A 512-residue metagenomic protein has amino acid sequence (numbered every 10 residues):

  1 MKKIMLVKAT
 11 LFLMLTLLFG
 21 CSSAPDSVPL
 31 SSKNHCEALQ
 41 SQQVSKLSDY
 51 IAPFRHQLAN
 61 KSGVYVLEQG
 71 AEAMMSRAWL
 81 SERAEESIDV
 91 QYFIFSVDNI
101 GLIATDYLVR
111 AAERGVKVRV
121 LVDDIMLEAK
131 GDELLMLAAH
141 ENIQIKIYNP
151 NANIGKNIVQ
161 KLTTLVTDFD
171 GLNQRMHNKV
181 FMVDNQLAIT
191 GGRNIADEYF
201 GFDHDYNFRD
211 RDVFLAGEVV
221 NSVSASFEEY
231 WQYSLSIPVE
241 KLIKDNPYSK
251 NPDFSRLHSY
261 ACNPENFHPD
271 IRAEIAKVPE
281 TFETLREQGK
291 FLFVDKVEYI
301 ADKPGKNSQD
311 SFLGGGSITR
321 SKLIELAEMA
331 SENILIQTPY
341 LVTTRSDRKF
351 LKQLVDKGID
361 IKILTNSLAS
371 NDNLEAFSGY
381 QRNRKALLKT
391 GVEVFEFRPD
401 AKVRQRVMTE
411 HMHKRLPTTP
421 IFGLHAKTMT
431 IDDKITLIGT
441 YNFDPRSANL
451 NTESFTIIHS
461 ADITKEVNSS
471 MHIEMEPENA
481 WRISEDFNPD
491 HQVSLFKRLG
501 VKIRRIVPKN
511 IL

Functional and structural regions predicted by a protein language model:
M1-T10: Bacterial N-terminal signal peptides that target proteins for export
A9-L18: Bacterial N-terminal signal peptides
C21-K179, V183-L512: Charged, low-complexity intrinsically disordered terminal segments
